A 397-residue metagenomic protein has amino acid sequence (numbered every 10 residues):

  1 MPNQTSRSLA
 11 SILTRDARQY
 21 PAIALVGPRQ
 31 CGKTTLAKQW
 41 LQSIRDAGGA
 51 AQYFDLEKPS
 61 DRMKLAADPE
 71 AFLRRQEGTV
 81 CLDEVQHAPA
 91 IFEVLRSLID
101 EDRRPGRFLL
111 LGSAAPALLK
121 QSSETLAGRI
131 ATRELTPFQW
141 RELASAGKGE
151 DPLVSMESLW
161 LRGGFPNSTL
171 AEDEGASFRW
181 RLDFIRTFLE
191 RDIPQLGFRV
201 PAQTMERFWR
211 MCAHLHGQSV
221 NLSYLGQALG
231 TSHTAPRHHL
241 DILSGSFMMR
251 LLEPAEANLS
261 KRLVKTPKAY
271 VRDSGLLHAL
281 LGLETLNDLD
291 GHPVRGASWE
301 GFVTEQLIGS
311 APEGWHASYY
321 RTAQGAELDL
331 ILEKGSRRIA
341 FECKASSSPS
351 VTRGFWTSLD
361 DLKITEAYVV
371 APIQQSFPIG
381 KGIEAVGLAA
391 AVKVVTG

Functional and structural regions predicted by a protein language model:
M1-T14: N-terminal pre-Walker A segment at the start of P-loop NTPase domains
P2, S113-A115, L119-N221, M248: Interdomain motor-coupling "hinge/lid" segment immediately C-terminal to the ATP-binding subdomain of NTP-driven enzymes
L25: Hydrophobic anchor at the beta1->P-loop junction of P-loop NTPases
P28: P-loop (Walker A) phosphate-binding loop of NTP-binding proteins
K33: Conserved lysine of the Walker
L36: Hydrophobic positions on the alpha1 helix immediately C-terminal to the Walker A/P-loop
K64-L109: Conserved nucleotide-sensing/catalytic segment adjacent to the nucleotide-binding pocket in NTP-handling enzymes
E174-S336: Accessory nucleic acid-recognition modules appended to NTPase machines
